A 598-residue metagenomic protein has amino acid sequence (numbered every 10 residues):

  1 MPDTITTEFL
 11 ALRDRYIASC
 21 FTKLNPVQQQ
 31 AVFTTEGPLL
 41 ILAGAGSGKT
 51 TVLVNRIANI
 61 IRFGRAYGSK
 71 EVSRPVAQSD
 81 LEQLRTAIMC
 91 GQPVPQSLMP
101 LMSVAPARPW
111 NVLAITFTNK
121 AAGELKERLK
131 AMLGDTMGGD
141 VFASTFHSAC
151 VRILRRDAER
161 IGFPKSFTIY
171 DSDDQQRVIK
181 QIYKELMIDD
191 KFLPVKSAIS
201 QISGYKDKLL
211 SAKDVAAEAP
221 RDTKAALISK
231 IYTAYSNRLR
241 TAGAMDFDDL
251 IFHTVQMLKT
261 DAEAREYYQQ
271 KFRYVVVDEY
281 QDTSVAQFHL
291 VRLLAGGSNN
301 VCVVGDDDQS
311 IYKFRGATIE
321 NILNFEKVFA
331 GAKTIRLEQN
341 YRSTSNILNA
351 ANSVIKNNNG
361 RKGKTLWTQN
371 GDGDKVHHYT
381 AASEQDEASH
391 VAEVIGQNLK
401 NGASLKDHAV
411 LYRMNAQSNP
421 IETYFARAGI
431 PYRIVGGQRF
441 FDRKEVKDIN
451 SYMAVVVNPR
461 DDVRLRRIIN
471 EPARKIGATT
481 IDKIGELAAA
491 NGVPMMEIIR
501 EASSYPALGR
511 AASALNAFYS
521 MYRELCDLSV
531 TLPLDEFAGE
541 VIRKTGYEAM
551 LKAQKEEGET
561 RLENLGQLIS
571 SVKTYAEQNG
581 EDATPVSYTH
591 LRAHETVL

Functional and structural regions predicted by a protein language model:
P2-K165, I169, E266, E320 (+1 more regions): P-loop NTPase Walker
T22-L24, Q30-V32, G37-A45, W110 (+8 more regions): Inter-lobe coupling/hinge region of RecA-like P-loop helicase motors
A31, T35, P109, F117 (+8 more regions): ATP-hydrolysis module of ASCE/P-loop NTPase motor domains, specifically the Walker B Asp-Glu catalytic pair
S47, Q281-G360, K364-Q369, E486-A489 (+3 more regions): Conserved helicase motor core of SF1/SF2 NTP-dependent helicases
T50-L53, G68, I88-A105, A330-K333 (+3 more regions): Helicase P-loop NTPase motor core
Y67-G68, A107, A131-V141, D157-Y170 (+10 more regions): Short, polar/flexible loop-turn hinges at active-site or ligand-entry regions and domain interfaces
G91-Q96, F146-A149, L227-Y274, S284-L290: Conserved helicase/translocase P-loop NTPase motor core
R221, S404, S418-I430, R443 (+2 more regions): Conserved helicase C-terminal RecA-like lobe
